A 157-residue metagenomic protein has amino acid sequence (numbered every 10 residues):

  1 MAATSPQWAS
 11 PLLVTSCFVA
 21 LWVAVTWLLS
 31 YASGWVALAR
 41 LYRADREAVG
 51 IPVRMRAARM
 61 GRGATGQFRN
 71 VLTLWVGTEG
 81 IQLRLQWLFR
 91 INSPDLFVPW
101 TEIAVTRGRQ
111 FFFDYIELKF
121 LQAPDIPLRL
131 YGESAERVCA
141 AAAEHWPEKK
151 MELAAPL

Functional and structural regions predicted by a protein language model:
A2-V76: Anionic N-terminal interaction surfaces
A9, G80-I81, P124: Short leucine-rich amphipathic alpha-helices used at interfaces
R40-V53, E102-L157: Acidic, Ser/Thr- and proline-rich intrinsically disordered linker/docking segments of eukaryotic scaffolds
G50-R56, Q86-S93, E133: Short charge-dense sequence patches
T78-F113: Phosphoinositide-binding peripheral membrane targeting modules
